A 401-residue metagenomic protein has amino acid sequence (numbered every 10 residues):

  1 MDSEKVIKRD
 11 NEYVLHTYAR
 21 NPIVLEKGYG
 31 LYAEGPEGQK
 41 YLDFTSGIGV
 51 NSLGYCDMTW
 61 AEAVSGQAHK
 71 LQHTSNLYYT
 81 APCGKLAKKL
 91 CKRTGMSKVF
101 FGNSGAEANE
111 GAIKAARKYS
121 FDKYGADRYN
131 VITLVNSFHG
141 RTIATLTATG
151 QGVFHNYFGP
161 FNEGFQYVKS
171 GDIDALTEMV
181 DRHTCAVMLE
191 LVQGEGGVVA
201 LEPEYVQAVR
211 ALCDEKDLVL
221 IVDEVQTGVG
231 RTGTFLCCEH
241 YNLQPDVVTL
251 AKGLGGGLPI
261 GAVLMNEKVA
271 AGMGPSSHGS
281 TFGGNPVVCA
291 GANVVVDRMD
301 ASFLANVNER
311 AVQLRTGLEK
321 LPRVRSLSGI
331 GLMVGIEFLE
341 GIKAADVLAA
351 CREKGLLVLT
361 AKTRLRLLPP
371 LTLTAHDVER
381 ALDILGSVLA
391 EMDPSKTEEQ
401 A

Functional and structural regions predicted by a protein language model:
M1-A401: Conserved N-terminal phosphate-binding loop of PLP-dependent enzymes in the Aspartate aminotransferase
